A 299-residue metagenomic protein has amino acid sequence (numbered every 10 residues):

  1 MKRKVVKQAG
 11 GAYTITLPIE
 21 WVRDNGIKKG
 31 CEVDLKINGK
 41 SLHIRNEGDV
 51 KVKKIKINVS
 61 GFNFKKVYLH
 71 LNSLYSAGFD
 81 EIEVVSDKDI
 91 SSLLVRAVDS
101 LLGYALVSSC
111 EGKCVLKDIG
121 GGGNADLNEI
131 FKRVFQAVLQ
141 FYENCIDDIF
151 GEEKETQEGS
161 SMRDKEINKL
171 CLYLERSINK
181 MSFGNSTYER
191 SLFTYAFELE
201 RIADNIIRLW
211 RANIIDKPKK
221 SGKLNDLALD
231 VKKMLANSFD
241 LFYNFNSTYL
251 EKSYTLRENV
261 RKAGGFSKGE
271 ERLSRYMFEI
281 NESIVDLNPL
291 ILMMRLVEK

Functional and structural regions predicted by a protein language model:
K2-K4, G10-A12, T16-D34, K40-K299: Cytosolic, long alpha-helical scaffolding segments
